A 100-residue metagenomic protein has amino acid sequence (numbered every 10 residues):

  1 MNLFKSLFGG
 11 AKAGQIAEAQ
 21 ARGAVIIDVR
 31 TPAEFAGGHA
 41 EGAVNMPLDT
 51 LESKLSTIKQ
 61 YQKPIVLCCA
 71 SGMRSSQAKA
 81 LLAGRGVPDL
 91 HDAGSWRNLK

Functional and structural regions predicted by a protein language model:
M1-G37: Flexible, polar/low-complexity N-terminal or interdomain linker segments that lie immediately upstream of folded
I26, A43-N45, L90-D92: Conserved beta-strand scaffold positions in the cores of enzyme catalytic domains, especially in NTP/NDP-utilizing
A33, T50-E52, R97: Residue-level detector of flexible, active-site-proximal loop/helix-junction positions within diverse enzyme catalytic
E34, K54, Q77-A78: Phosphate- and divalent-cation-binding pockets in alpha/beta enzyme and binding domains that engage nucleotide-derived
F35-E41, L99-K100: Short loop/helix-cap segments at secondary-structure boundaries that form the rim of catalytic
G42-V66: Helix-loop module immediately N-terminal to the HCX5R catalytic loop in PTP-like cysteine phosphatase domains
I58-N98: Catalytic cysteine-centered active loop of the rhodanese-like fold, especially the PTP/DSP P-loop
